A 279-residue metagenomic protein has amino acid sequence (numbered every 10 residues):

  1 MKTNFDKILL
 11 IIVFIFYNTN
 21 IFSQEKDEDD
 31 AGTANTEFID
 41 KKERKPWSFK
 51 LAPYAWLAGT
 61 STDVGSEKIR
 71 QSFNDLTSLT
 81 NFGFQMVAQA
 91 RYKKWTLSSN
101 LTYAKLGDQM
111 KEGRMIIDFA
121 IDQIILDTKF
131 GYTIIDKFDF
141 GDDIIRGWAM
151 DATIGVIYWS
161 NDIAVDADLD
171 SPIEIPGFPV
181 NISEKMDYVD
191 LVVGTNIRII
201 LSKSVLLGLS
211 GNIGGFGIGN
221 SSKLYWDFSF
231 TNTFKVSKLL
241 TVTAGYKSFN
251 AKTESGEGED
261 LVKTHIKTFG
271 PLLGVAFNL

Functional and structural regions predicted by a protein language model:
Q24-N100, G270, A276-N278: Short glycine/proline- and aromatic-enriched beta-strand/turn motifs that initiate or cap beta-hairpins
D27, F228-L279: Predominantly the C-terminal beta-signal and adjacent terminal strand-loop region of outer-membrane beta-barrel
I39-W47, I135-A149, L201-V205, V236-L239: Short loop/turn motifs that connect adjacent beta-strands in outer-membrane beta-barrel proteins
K45-W47, T80-F84, R91, A120-L126 (+5 more regions): Residues that define the transmembrane beta-barrel architecture of outer-membrane proteins
L51-P53, M86-Y92, T128-Y132, I154-V156 (+3 more regions): Residues on the lipid-exposed face of transmembrane beta-strands in outer-membrane beta-barrel proteins
A55-G59, Y92-T96, L101-G107, I134 (+4 more regions): Transmembrane beta-strands of outer-membrane beta-barrel pores
T62-K68, Q109-R114, D143, D162-P172 (+2 more regions): Outer-membrane beta-barrel translocator domains and adjoining extracellular loop/strand segments of Gram-negative
R70-I135, V156-W159, T233-K235, T241: Glycine- and aromatic-enriched membrane insertion/assembly motifs of diderm outer-membrane and organelle channel
